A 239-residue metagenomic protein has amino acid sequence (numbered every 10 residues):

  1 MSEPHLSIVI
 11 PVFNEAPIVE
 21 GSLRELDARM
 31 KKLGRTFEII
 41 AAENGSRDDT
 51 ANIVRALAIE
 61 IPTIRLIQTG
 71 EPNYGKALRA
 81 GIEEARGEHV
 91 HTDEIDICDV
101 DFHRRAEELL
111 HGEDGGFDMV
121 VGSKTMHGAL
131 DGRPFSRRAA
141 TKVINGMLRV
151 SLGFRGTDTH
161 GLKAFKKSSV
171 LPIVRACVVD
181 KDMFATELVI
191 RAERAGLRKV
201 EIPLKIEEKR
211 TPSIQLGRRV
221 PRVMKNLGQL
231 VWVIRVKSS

Functional and structural regions predicted by a protein language model:
M1-A28, R35: N-proximal low-complexity "stem/linker" segments adjacent to membrane-targeting elements
M1-H5, G153, A176-S239: Hydrophobic helical membrane-anchoring modules
S7, I40-S46, Q68: Structural signature of the Rossmann-like NAD(P)-dependent dehydrogenase/reductase core
P17-G21, D48-L57: Acidic helix N-cap motif at the loop->helix transition within catalytic regions of sugar-transfer enzymes
S22, T50, D101-R105, L188: Acidic donor-diphosphate engagement hotspot in glycosyltransferases and nucleotidyltransferases that stabilizes
F37-I40, A51-E84: Conserved donor nucleotide-binding strand/loop of the catalytic core
E43-N52, I97: A conserved acidic beta->alpha catalytic loop
T69-E84, H89-T92, D101-D182, K209-R218 (+1 more regions): Acceptor/aglycone-binding surface of glycosyltransferases and processive sugar-polymer synthases
